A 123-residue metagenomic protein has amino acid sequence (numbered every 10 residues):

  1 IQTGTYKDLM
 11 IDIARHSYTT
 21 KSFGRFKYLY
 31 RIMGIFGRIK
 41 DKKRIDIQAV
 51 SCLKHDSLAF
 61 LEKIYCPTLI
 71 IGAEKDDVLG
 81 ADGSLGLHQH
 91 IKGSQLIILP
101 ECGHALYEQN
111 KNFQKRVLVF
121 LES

Functional and structural regions predicted by a protein language model:
I1-M33: Helix-rich cap/lid subdomain of alpha/beta-hydrolase
M33-S57: Hydrophobic, aromatic-rich cap/lid helix
D56-Y65: The feature captures the conserved acid-bearing segment of alpha/beta-hydrolase catalytic domains
I64, I70-G72, D76: Short beta-strand/loop motif that positions the catalytic acidic residue of the alpha/beta-hydrolase fold
Y65-C66, G93: Active-site acidic short loop of glycosyltransferases
D77-G83: Conserved alpha/beta-hydrolase "acid-adjacent" motif
L96-Q114: Catalytic histidine-centered segment of alpha/beta-hydrolase-like enzymes
R116-S123: C-terminal alpha-helix
